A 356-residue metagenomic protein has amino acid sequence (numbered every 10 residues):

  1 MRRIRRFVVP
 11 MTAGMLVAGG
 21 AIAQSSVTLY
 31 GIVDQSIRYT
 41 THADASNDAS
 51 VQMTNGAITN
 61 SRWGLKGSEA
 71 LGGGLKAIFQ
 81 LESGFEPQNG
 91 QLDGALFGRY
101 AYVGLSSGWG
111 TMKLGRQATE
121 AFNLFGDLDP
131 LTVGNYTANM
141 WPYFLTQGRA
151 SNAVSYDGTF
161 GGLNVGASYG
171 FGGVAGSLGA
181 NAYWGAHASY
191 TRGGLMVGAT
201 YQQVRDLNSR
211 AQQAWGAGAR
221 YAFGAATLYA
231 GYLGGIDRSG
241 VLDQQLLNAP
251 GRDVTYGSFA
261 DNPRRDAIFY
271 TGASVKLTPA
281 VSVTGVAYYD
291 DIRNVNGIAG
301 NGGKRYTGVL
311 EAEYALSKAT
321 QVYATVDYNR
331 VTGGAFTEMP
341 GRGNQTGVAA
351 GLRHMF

Functional and structural regions predicted by a protein language model:
A18-G20, S26: N-terminal signal peptide c-region/cleavage motif recognized by signal peptidases
S25-Y39, S50-G172, A180, S189-M196: Outer membrane beta-barrel
Q35-T41, S83-P87, A118-E120, G162 (+8 more regions): Transmembrane beta-strands of outer-membrane beta-barrel pores
T54-N60, G94-G98, L145-R149, V174-Y183 (+4 more regions): Transmembrane beta-barrel outer-membrane domains
T59-W63, R99-L105, A150-V154, W184-A186 (+6 more regions): Hydrophobic, lipid-facing positions within transmembrane beta-strands of outer-membrane proteins
L75-A77, W109-M112, G162-G166, G194-A199 (+3 more regions): Repeated loop/turn-to-beta-strand initiation elements of outer-membrane beta-barrel proteins
G185-V309: Detector for outer-membrane/organellar transmembrane beta-barrel domains, recognizing the amphipathic beta-strand
Y314-L316, R342-F356: Outer-membrane beta-barrel "beta-signal"
